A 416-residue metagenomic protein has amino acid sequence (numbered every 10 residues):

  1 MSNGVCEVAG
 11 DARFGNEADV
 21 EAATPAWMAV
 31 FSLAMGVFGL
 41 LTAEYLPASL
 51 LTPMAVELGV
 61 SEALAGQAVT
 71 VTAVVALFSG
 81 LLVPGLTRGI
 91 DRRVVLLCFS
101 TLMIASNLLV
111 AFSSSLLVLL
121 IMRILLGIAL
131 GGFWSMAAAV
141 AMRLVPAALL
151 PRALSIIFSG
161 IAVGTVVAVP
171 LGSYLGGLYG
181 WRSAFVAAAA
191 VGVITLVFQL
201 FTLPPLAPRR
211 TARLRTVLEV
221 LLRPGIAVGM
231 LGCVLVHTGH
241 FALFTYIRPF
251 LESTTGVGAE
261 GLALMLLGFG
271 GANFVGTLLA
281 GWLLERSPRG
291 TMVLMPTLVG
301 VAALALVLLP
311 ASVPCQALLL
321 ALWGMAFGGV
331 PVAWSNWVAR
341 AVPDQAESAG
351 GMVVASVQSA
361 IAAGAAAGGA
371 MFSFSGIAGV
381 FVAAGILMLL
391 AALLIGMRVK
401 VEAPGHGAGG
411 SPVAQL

Functional and structural regions predicted by a protein language model:
G59, D91, F112-V118, G256 (+1 more regions): Helix-breaking motifs and short loop linkers at transmembrane-helix boundaries and internal kinks in secondary membrane
F78-S114: Conserved MFS/SLC helix-loop-helix module at the cytosolic interface between two early adjacent transmembrane helices
S79-D91, G276-P288, F372: Helix-to-loop junctions at the C-terminal end of transmembrane segments in multipass secondary transporters
S106, L117-L126, P314-L322: Paired small-residue
L116-V118, A147-F201: Helix-loop-helix hairpin linking two adjacent transmembrane segments in secondary transporters
M122-G160: Cytoplasmic helix-loop-helix junction between adjacent transmembrane helices in 12-TM secondary transporters
G290-W334: C-terminal transmembrane helical hairpin of 12-TM major facilitator-type secondary transporters
A341-G376: A late C-terminal transmembrane helix in Major Facilitator Superfamily
